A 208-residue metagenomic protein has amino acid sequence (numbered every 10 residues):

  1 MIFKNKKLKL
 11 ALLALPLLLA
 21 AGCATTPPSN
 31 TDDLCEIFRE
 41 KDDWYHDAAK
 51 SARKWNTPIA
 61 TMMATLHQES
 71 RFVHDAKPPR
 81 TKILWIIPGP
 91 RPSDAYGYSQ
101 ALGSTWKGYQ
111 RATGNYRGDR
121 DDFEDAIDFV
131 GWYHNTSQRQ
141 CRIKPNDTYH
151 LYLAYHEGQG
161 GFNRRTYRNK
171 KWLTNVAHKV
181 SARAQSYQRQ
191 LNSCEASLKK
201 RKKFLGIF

Functional and structural regions predicted by a protein language model:
M1, D32-C35, L205: Residue-level marker of intrinsically disordered, low-complexity segments enriched for small/polar residues
I2-L12: Bacterial N-terminal signal peptides that target proteins for export
K4-N5, G114, G206: Short, flexible coil/linker elements and helix-boundary hinge sites characteristic of intrinsically disordered
L10-P16, D94: A generic structural signal for short, non-catalytic loop/turn and secondary-structure boundary residues
P16-L17, P28: Residue-level signal for mature regions of secreted extracellular proteins and peptides
L19-G22: C-terminal motif of bacterial Sec signal peptides marking the signal peptidase cleavage site
A24-L198: Catalytic glycan-binding domains that act on GlcNAc-containing polysaccharides
A196-F208: Low-complexity, Gly/Ser/Thr/Pro-rich intrinsically disordered linker/tail segments
